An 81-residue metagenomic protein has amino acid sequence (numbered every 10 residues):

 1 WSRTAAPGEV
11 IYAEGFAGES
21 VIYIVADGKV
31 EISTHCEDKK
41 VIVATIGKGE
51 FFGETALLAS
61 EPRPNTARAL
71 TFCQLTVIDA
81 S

Functional and structural regions predicted by a protein language model:
W1-A56, R63-N65: Regulatory nucleotide-sensing modules
L58-S81: Ligand-binding loop in jelly-roll beta-barrel domains
